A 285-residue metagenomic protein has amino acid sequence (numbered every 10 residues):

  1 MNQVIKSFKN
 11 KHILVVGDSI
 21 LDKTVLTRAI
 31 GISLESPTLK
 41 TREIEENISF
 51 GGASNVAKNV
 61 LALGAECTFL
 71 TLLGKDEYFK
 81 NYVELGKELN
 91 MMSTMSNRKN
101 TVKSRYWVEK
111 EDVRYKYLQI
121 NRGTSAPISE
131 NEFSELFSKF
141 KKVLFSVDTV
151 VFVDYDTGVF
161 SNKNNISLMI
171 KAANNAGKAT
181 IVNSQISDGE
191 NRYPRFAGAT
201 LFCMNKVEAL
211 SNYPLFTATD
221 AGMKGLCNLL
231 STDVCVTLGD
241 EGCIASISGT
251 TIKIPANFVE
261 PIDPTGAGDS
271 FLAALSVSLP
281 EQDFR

Functional and structural regions predicted by a protein language model:
M1-L14, L136-V143, D188-P194: Short amphipathic alpha-helices and their capping/turn segments at secondary-structure boundaries
K9, L61, K87, N174-N175 (+1 more regions): Anion (oxyanion) recognition and catalysis
I13, L21-F152: Conserved N-terminal subdomain of the carbohydrate kinase-like
V15, F69-T71, V182, V236: Structural beta-sheet core signal
D18-S19, Y155, I186, S270: Active-site metal-binding loops of divalent metal-dependent hydrolases
L89, Y193-N212: Structural recognition of alpha->loop->beta junctions
P127, S146, S161-I181, Q185-G198 (+1 more regions): Conserved phosphate-binding/catalytic region of the ribokinase-like
